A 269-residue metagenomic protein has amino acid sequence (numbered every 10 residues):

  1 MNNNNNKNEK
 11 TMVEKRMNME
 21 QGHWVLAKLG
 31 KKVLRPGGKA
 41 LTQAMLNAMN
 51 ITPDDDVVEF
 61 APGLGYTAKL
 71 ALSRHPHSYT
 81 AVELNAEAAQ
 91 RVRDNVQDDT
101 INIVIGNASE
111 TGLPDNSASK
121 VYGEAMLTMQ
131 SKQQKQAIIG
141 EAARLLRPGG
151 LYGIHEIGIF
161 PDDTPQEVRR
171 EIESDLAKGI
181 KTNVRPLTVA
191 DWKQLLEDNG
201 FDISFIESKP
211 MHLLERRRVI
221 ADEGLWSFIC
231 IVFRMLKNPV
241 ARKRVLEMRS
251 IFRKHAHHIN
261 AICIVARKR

Functional and structural regions predicted by a protein language model:
R35-P53: Conserved alpha-helix/loop element of class I SAM-dependent methyltransferases that forms part of the SAM/SAH-binding
D54-G63: Conserved class I S-adenosyl-L-methionine
G63-E110: Class I SAM-dependent methyltransferase SAM/SAH-binding core
S109-V121: A short acidic, Gly/Pro-enriched loop at the edge of an enzyme's catalytic core that lines a small-molecule cofactor
Q136-L151: A short glycine-rich, Lys/Arg-flanked "PGG" loop and its adjoining helix->strand segment in the class I
G153-D175: Conserved class I S-adenosyl-L-methionine
V184-G200: Short alpha-helix
F205-R269: Conserved Class I S-adenosyl-L-methionine
